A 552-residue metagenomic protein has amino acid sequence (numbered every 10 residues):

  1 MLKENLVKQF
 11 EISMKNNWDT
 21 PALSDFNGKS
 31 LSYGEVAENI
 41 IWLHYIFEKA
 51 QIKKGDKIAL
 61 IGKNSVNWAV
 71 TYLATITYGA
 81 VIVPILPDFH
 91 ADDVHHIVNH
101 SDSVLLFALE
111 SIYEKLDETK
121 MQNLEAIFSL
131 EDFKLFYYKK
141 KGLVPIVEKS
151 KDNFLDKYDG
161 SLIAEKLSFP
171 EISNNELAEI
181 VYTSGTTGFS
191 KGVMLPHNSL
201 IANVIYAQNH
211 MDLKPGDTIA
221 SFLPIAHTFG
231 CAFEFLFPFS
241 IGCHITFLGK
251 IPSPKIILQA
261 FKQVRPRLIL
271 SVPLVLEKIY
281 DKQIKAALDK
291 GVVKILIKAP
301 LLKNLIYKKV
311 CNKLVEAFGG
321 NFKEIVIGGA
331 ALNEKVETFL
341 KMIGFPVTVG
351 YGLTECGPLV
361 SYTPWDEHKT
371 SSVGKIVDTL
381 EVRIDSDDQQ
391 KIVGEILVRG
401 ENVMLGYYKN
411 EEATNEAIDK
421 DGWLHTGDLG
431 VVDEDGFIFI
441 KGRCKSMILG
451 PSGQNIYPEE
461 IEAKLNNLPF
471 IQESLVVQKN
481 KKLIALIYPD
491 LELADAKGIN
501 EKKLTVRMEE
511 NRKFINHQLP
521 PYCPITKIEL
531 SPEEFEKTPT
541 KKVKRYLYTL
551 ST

Functional and structural regions predicted by a protein language model:
L2, D19-Q51, D56-S65, A69 (+3 more regions): Conserved AMP-binding/adenylate-forming core of the ANL superfamily
D19, E148-Y182, F189, D212-T218: Conserved pre-ATP/AMP-binding loop-to-beta segment of ANL
S32-G34, A178-A202: Conserved AMP-binding A3 loop
A50, T77-L155, K481: Structural core segment of the AMP-binding/adenylate-forming
F89, L106, G400, L405-G406 (+1 more regions): AMP-binding/adenylate-forming catalytic core of the ANL superfamily
I201-T218, I225-C311, N321, P346: Conserved AMP-binding/adenylation subdomain of ANL enzymes
I376, R383, Q390-G450: Conserved ATP-binding/catalytic segment of the ANL
I448, E473, K481, R512-T552: Conserved C-terminal "lid"/linker of ANL adenylate-forming enzymes
